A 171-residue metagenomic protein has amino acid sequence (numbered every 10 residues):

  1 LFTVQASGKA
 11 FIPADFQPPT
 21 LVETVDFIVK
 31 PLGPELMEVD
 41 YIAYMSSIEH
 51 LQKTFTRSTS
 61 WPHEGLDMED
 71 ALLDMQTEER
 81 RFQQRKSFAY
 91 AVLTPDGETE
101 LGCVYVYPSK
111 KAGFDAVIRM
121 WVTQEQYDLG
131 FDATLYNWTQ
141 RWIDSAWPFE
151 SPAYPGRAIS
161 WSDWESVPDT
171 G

Functional and structural regions predicted by a protein language model:
F2, S7-Q126, W138, W142-G171: GNAT-family acyltransferases
G130-W138: Conserved acetyl-CoA pyrophosphate-binding loop and the N-cap/start of the following alpha-helix in GNAT-like
